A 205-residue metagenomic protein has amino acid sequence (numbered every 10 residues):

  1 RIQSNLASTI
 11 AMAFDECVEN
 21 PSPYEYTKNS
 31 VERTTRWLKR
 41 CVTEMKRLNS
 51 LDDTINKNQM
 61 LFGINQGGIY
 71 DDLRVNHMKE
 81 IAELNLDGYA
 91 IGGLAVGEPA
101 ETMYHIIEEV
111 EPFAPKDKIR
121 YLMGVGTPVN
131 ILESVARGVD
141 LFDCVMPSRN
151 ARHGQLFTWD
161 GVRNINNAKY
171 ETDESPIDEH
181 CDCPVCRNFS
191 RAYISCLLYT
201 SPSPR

Functional and structural regions predicted by a protein language model:
R1-I55, A168-E171: Non-catalytic, usually N-terminal nucleic-acid engagement modules in DNA/RNA processing proteins
S30, F189-S190: Alpha-helical structural motif
T35, E44, L48, Q59-I177: Glycine-rich phosphate/ribose-binding loops and adjacent secondary-structure elements that form binding surfaces
E179-F189: Cys/His-rich short segments
Y199-R205: Conserved small/polar residues in nucleotide/adenosyl-binding loops
